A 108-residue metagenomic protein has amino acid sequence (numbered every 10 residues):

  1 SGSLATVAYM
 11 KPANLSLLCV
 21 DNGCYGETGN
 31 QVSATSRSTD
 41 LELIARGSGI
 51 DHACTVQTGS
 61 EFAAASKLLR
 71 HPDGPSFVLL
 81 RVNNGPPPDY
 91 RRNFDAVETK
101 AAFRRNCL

Functional and structural regions predicted by a protein language model:
S1, D21-Y25, G59-S60: Acidic, glycine-rich active-site loops and adjacent beta-strand->loop/helix elements that engage anionic groups
S1-V20: Thiamine diphosphate
G2-S3, T28-V32, P88-N93: Short acidic, glycine/serine/threonine-rich loops at helix termini
K11-S16, I50-D51, P72-P75: Short coil/turn connectors at secondary-structure junctions
S16-D21, L79-N83: Short beta-strand segments
G23-E27, G85-P86: Short gly/pro/ser/thr-enriched loop/turn and capping motifs at secondary-structure boundaries
V32-K67: Conserved thiamine diphosphate
H71-L108: Glycine/aspartate-rich loop-and-adjacent alpha/beta segment that forms the canonical ThDP
